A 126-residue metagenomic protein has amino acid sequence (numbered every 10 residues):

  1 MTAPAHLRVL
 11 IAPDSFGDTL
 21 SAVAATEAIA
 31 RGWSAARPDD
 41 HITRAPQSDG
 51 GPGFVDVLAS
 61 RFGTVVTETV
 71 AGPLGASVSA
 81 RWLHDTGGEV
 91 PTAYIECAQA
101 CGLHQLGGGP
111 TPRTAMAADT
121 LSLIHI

Functional and structural regions predicted by a protein language model:
M1-L7: Actinobacteria-biased recognition of intrinsically disordered, low-complexity terminal regions
L7-D18: Generic N-terminal amphipathic, Lys/Arg-enriched alpha-helix
F16-G17, H41, T111: Short, contiguous strand/loop micro-motifs
T19-A24: Glycine- and acidic-residue-enriched helix-capping/strand-helix junction motifs
R31-G108: Glycine-rich nucleotide/cofactor/substrate-binding loop typically near the N-terminus or early in the first domain
P112-S122: Glycine-rich anion/phosphate-binding loops
I124-I126: Conserved small/polar residues in nucleotide/adenosyl-binding loops
